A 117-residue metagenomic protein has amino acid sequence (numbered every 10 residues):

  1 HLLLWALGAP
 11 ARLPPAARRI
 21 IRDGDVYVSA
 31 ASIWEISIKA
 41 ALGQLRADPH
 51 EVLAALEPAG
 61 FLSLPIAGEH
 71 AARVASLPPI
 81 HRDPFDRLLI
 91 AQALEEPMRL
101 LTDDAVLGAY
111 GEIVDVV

Functional and structural regions predicted by a protein language model:
H1-V28, A41-A54, P58, E96 (+2 more regions): Short, well-structured N-terminal submotif of metal-dependent ribonuclease cores
I36: Phosphate/NTP-binding elements of NTP-utilizing enzymes
D48-L53, E57-V106, V117: Active-site neighborhoods of divalent-metal-dependent phosphate/nucleic-acid chemistry enzymes
E112: Catalytic-site neighborhoods of secreted/periplasmic enzymes that process anionic sulfate/phosphate groups
